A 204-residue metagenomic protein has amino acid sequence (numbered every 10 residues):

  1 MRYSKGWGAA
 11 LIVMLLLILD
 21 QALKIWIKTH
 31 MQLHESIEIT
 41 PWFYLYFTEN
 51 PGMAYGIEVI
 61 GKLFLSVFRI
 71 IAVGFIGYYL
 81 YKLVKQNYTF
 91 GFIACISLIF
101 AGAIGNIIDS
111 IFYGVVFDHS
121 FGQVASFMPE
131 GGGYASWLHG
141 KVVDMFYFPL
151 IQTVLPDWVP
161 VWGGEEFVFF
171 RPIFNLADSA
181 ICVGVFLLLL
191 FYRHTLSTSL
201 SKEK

Functional and structural regions predicted by a protein language model:
M1-K204: Alpha-helical transmembrane bundles and membrane-interface segments of multipass inner-membrane proteins
